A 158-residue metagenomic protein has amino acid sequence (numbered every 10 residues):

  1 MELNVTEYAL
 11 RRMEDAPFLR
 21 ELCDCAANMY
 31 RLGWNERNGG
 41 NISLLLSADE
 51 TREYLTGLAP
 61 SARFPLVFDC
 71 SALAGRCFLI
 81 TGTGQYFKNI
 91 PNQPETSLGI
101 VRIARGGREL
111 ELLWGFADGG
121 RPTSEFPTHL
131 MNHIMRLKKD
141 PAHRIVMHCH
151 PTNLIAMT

Functional and structural regions predicted by a protein language model:
E2-V5, A9, A16-K139, H143: An anion-binding catalytic pocket shared by soluble metabolic enzymes
P141, C149-T158: Class I SAM-dependent methyltransferase SAM-binding "motif I" and its flanking Rossmann-like core
